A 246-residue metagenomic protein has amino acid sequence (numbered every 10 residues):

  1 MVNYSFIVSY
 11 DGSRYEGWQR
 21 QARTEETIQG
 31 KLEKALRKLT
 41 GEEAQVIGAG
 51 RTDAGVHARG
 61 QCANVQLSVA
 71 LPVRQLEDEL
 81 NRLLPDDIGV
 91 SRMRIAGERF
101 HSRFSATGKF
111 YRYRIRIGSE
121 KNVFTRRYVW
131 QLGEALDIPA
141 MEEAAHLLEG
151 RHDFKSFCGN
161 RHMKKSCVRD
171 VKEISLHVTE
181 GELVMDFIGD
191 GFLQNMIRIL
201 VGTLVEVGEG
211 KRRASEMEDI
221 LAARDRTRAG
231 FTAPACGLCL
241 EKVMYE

Functional and structural regions predicted by a protein language model:
M1-E246: Structured-RNA-binding interfaces characteristic of tRNA pseudouridine synthases
